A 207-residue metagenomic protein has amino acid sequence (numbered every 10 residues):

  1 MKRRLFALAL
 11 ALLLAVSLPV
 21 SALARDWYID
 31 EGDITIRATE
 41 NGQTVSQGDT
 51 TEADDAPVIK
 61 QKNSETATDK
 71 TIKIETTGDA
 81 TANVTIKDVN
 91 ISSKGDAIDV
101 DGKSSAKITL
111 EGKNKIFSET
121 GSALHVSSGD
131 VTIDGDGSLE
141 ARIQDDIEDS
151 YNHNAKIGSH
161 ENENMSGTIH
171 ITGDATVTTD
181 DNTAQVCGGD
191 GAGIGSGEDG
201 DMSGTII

Functional and structural regions predicted by a protein language model:
M1-L12: Positively charged n-region of N-terminal signal peptides that target proteins for export
L8, A15, A22-I207: A composition-driven surface/loop motif
